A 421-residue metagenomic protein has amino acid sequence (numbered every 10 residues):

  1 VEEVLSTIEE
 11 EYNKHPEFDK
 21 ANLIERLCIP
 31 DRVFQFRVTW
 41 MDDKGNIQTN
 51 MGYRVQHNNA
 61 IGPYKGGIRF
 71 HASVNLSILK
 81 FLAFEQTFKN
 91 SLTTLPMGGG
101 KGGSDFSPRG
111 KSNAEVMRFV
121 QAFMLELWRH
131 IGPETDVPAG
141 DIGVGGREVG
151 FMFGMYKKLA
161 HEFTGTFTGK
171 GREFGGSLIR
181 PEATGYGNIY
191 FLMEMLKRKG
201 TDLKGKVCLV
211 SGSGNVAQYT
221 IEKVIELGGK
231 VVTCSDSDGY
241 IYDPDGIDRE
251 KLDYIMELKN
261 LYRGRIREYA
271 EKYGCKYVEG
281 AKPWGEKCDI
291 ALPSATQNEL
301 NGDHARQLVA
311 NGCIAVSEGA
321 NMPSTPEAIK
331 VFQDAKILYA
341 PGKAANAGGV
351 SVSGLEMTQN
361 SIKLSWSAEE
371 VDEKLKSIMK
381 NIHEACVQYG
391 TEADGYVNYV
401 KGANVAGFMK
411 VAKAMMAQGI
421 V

Functional and structural regions predicted by a protein language model:
V1-Q35: Short, Gly/Pro- and small/polar-rich lid/capping loops
K14-I24, T94, I131-G140, F163-G165 (+2 more regions): Flexible, glycine/charged-enriched surface loops at secondary-structure junctions
A21-P108: Glycine-rich, N-terminal phosphate-binding loop and its surrounding beta-alpha-beta segment
H71, N90-K204: Glycine/serine-rich phosphate-binding loop and adjoining beta1-alpha1 elements at the start of nucleotide-handling
T168-G171, G175-K287: Glycine-rich phosphate/diphosphate-binding loop of Rossmann-like nucleotide-binding domains
M195, S294, V309-V421: Adenosine-phosphate binding glycine-rich loop
G239-Y339, A344: Rossmann-like adenosine-cofactor binding region
